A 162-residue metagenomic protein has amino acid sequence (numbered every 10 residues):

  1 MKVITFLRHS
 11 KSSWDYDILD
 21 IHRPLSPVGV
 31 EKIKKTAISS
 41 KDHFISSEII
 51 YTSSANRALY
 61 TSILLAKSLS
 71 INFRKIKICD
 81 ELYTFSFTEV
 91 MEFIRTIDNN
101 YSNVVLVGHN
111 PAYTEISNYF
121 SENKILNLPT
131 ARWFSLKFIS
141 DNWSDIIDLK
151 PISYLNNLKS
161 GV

Functional and structural regions predicted by a protein language model:
M1-V3, K41-D42, D141, S160-V162: Short, Lys/Arg-enriched, disordered terminal segments
K2-E81, Y113, N123-A131: Active-site-proximal alpha-helix that buttresses catalytic centers in soluble enzyme cores
A58, S86-F87: Conserved donor sugar-nucleotide recognition element shared by glycan-biosynthetic enzymes
L64-L65, Y119, I139: Residue-level signal for well-ordered alpha-helical positions
V90: Short gly/Ser/Thr-rich phosphate-binding loop of adenylate-forming enzymes
I97-V105, N110-A131: Non-DNA-binding regulatory cores of transcription-related proteins, predominantly C-terminal effector-binding
N123-K159: Domain-level recognition of soluble alpha/beta enzyme cores, biased toward histidine phosphatases/phosphomutases
